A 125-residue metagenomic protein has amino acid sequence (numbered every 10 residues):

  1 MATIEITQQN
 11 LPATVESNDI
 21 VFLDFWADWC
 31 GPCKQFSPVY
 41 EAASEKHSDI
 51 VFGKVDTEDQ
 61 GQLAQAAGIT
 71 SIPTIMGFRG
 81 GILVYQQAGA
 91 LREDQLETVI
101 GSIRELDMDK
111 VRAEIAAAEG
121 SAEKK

Functional and structural regions predicted by a protein language model:
T3-V21: A short beta-strand-turn-helix
T7, D56-E58: Conserved acidic residues
N18-F22, Q35-V55: Conserved helix-turn-beta segment immediately C-terminal to the redox Cys motif in thioredoxin-like folds
D19, W26-W29, S71: Short pre-active-site segment immediately N-terminal to redox-active cysteine/selenocysteine motifs in thiol-based
D24-W26, G77: Structural cue for short, hydrophobic secondary-structure segments
G61, A67-R79: Structural micro-motif
M76-K110: Non-catalytic, surface beta->alpha helical segment in thiol-disulfide oxidoreductase systems
M108-K125: CheY-like receiver
